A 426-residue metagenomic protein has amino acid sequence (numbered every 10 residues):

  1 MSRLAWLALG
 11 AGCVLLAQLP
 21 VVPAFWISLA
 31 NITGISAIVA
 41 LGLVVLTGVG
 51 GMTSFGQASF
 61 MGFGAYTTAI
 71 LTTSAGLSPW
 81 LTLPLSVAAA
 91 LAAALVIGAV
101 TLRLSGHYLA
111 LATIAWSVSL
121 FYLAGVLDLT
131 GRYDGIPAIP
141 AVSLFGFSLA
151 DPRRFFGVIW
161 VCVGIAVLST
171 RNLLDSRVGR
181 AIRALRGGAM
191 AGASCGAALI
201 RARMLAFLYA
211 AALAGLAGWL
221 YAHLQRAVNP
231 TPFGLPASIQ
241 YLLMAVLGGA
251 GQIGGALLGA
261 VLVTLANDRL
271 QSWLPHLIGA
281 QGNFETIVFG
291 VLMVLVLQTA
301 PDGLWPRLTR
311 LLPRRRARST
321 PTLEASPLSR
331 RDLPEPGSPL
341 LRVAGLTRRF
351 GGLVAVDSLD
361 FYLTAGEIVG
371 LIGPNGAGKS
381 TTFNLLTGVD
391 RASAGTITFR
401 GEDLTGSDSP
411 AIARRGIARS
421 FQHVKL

Functional and structural regions predicted by a protein language model:
M1-A325: Transmembrane alpha-helices and adjacent helix-loop boundaries
T47, V369-P374: The feature captures the beta-strand-to-loop junction immediately N-terminal to the Walker
G370, R415-K425: ABC nucleotide-binding domain signature
S380-T381: Conserved Walker
T387: Helix-to-loop junction immediately C-terminal to a conserved catalytic motif
G395-L404, R414-R415: Conserved ABC transporter NBD signature motif
